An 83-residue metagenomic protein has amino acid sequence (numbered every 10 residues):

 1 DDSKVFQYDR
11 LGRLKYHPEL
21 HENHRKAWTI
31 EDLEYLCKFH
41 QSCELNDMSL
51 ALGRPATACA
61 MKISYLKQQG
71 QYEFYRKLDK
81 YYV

Functional and structural regions predicted by a protein language model:
D1-V83: Intrinsically disordered, low-complexity regulatory regions of eukaryotic nuclear gene-regulatory proteins
